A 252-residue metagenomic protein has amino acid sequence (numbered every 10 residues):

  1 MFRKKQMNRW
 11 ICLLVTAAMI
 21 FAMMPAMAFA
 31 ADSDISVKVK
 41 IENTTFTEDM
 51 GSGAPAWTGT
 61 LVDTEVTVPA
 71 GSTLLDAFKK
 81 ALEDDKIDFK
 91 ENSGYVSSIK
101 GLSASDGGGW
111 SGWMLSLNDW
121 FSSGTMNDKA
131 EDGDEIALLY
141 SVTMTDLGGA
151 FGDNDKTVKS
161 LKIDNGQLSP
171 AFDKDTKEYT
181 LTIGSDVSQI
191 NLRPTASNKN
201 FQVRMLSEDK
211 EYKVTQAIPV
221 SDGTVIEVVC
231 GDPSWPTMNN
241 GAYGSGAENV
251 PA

Functional and structural regions predicted by a protein language model:
F2, F21-I35: Sec-dependent signal peptide cleavage junction
F2-L14: Bacterial N-terminal signal peptides that target proteins for export
L14-A22: Bacterial N-terminal signal peptides
A56-T73: Short, contiguous acidic and Ser/Thr-rich linear segments
L74-D128: Hydrophobic, secondary-structure "cap" segments at the distal end of domains
D132-I136: Loop/turn positions that initiate beta-strands
Y140-S141: Short, surface-exposed secondary-structure boundary micro-motifs
T145-A252: Beta-rich interaction/scaffold domains
